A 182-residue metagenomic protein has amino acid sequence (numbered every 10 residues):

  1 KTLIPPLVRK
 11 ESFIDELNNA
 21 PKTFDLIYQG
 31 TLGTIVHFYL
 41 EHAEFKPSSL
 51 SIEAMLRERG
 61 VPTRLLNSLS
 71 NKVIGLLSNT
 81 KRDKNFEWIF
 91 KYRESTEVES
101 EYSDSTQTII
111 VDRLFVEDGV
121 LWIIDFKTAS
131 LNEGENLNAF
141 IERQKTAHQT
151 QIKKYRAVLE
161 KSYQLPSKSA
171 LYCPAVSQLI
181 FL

Functional and structural regions predicted by a protein language model:
K1-W122, H148-A157, K161-S162, K168-F181: Nuclease catalytic cores
F126-Q144: Short beta-strand-loop-alpha-helix junction that forms the active-site gateway of nucleic-acid-processing nucleases
